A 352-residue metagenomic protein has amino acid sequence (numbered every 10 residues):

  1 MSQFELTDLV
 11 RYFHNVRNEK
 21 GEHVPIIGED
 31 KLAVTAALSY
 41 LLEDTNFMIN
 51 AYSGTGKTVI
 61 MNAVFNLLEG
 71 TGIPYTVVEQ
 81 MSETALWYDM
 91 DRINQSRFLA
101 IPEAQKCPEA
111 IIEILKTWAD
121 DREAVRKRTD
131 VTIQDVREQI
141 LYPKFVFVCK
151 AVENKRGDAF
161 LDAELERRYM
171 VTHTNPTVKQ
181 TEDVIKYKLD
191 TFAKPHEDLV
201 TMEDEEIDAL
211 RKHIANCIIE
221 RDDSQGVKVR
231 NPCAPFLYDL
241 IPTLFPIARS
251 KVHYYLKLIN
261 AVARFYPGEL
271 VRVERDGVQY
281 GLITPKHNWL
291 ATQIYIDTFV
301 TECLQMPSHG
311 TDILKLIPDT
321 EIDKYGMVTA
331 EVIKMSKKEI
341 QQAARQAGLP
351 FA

Functional and structural regions predicted by a protein language model:
M1-I26: Charged, amphipathic alpha-helical linker segments immediately N-terminal to NTP-binding catalytic cores
Q3, D30-A33, E43, T58 (+6 more regions): Conserved structured core elements
V10-N18, L41, F65, E69 (+5 more regions): Signal for well-folded cores of large energy- and translation-related assemblies
H14, A51, G56-N66, G277-V300 (+1 more regions): Short, mixed-charge aromatic SLiMs
G21, R128-D135, L270-V278, D323-K334: Short helix/loop segment immediately N-terminal to the Walker
E22-V184, K188-V200, D204, D239: Conserved ASCE/P-loop NTPase catalytic core
R137-L141, F145, A151-N154, D158-D319: Phosphate-sensing "switch" segment of ASCE/P-loop ATPases
Q305-A352: Terminal-proximal interaction/regulatory segments of ATP-powered molecular machines
